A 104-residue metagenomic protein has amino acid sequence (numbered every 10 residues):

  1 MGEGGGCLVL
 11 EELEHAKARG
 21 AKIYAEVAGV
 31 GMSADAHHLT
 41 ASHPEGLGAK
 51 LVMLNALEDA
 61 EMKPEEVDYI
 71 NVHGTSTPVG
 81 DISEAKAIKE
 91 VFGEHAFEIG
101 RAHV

Functional and structural regions predicted by a protein language model:
M1-A60, Y69: Condensing-enzyme catalytic core mediating Claisen C-C bond formation in acyl metabolism
L10, E98-G100: Structural detector of well-ordered beta-strand residues that form the stable sheet scaffold of enzyme domains
A21-V30, A60-E66, E84, I88-F97: A glycine-rich, aromatic-flanked flexible loop/lid motif
H37-G46, T75-F92: Short glycine/threonine-rich loop-to-helix capping motif typified by GTGT followed within a few residues by an Asp-Pro
P64-G80: Conserved beta-ketoacyl condensing-enzyme motif
A102-V104: Conserved small/polar residues in nucleotide/adenosyl-binding loops
